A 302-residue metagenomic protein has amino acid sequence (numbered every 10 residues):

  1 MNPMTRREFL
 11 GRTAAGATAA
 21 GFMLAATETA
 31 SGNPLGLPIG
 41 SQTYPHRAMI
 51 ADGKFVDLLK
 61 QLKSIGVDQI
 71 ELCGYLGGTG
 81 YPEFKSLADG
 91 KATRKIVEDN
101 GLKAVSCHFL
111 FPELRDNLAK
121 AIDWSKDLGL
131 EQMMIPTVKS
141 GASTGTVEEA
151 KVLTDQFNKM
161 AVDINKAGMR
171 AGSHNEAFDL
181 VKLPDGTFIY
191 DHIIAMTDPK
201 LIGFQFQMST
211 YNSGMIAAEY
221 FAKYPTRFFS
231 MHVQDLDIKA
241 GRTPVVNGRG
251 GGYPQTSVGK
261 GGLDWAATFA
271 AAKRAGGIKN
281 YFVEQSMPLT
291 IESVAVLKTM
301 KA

Functional and structural regions predicted by a protein language model:
N2-P3, R7-L24, E28-G40, R47 (+3 more regions): Histidine-acidic metal/acid-base catalytic patches
T13-A15, M23, L76, D99-K103 (+1 more regions): Active-site acidic/histidine proton-transfer and metal-coordination neighborhood in alpha/beta enzyme cores
Q42-H46, C73-G77, F109-P112, V138-S140 (+4 more regions): Active-site beta-loop-alpha junctions enriched in small/polar residues
L58, T93, N117, A121 (+4 more regions): Alpha-helical packing segments of well-folded alpha/beta enzyme cores
L62, K95-N100: Catalytic alpha-helical scaffold of carbohydrate-active enzymes acting on polysaccharides/glycoconjugates
E71, S106, M134, G172 (+2 more regions): Conserved beta-strand positions in the central sheet of alpha/beta enzyme cores
E71-A92: Glycine-rich, proline-tolerant flexible connector loops at the mouths of alpha/beta enzymes
G80, S143, V181, G241 (+1 more regions): Glycine/Thr-rich phosphate-binding loops of Rossmann-like dinucleotide-binding domains
